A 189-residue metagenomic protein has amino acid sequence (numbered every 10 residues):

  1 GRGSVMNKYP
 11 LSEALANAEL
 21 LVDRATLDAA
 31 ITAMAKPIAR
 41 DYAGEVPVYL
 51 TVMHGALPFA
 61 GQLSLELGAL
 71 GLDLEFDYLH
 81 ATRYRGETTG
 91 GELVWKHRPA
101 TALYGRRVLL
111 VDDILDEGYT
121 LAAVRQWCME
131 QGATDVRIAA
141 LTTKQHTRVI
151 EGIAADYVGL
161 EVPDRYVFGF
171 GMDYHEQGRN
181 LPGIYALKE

Functional and structural regions predicted by a protein language model:
G1-E189: PRPP-associated nucleotide enzymes
